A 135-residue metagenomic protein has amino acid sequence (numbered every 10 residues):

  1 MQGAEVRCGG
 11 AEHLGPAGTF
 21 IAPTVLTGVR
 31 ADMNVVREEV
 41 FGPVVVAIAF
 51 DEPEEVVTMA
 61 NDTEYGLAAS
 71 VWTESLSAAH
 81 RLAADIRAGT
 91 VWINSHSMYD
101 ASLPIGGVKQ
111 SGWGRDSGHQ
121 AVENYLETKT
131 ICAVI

Functional and structural regions predicted by a protein language model:
G3-E12: Short secondary-structure junctions
H13, F20-I135: Conserved C-terminal structural/oligomerization subdomain of aldehyde/semialdehyde dehydrogenase
